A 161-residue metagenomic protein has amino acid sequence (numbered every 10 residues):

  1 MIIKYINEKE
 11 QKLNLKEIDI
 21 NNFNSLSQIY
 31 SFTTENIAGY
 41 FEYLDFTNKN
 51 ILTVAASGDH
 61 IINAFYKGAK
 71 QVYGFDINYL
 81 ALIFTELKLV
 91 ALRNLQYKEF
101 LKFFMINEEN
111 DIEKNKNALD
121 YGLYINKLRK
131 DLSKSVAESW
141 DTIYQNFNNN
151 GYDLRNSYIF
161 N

Functional and structural regions predicted by a protein language model:
M1-T47: S-adenosyl-L-methionine
I2-Q11, L80-N161: Class I S-adenosyl-L-methionine-dependent methyltransferase module
Y5-N7, I51-V54, K67: Short, functional N-terminal and low-complexity linear motifs
N48-S57, V72-Y73: Conserved class I S-adenosyl-L-methionine
S57-A69: Conserved SAM-binding loop of SAM-dependent methyltransferases across substrates and taxa, primarily the Class I
G74-Y79: Conserved acidic E/D residue at the C-terminus of a beta-strand in Rossmann-like folds
